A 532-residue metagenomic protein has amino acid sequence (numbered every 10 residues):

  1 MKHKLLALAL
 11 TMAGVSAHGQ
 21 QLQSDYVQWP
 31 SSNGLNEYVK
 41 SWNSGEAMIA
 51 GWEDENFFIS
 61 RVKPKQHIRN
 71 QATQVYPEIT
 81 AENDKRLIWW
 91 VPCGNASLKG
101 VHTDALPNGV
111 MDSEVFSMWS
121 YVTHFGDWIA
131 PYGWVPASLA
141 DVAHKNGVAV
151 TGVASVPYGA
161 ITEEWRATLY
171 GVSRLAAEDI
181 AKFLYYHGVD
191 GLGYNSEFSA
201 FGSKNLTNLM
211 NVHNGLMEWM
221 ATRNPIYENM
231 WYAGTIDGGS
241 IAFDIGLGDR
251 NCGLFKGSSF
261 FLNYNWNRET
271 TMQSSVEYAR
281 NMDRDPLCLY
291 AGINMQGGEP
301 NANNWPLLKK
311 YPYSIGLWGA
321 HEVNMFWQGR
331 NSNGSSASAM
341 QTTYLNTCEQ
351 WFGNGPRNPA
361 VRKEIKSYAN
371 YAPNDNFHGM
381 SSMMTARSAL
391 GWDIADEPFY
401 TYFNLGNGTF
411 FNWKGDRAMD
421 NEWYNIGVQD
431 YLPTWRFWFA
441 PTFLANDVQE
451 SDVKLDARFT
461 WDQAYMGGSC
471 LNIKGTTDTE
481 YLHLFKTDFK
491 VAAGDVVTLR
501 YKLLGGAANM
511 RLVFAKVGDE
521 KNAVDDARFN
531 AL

Functional and structural regions predicted by a protein language model:
M1-Q21: Bacterial Sec-dependent N-terminal signal peptides
Q21-E114, A154-V156, Y232-I236: Boundary/entry segment of secreted carbohydrate-active catalytic domains
Q21-K63, L289-N446: Substrate-binding cleft of secreted/luminal carbohydrate-active enzymes
I79-S274: Chitinase-like catalytic core of GlcNAc-active glycosidases
N195-K366: Substrate-binding surface in catalytic domains of secreted glycosidases
G427, L471, E480-M510, L532: Extra-cytoplasmic beta-strand recognition segments
A440, S451-Y481: Short carbohydrate-recognition loop motifs
D519-L532: Extracellular carbohydrate recognition and processing domains and analogous Trp-centered ligand-binding platforms
